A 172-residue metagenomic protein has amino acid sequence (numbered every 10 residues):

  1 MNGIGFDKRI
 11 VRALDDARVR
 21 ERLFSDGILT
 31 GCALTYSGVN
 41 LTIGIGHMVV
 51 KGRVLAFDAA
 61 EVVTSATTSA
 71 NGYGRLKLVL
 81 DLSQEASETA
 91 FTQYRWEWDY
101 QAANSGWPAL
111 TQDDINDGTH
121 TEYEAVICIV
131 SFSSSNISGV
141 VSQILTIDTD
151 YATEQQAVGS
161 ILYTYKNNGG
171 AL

Functional and structural regions predicted by a protein language model:
M1-L23, K166-L172: Short, intrinsically disordered N-terminal pre-domain segments
M1-R9, N40-Y165: Beta-strand-rich solenoidal segments
R12-I45: Flexible, gly/proline-biased loop segments at the beginnings of proteins or at boundaries between secondary-structure
